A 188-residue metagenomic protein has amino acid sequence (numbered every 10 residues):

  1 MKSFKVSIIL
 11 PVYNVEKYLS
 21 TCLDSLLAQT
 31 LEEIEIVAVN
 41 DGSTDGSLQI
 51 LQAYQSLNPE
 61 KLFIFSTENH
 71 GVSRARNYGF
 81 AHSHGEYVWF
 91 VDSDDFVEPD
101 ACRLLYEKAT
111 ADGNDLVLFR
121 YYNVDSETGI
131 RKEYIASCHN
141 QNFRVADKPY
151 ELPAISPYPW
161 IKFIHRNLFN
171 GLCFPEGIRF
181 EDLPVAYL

Functional and structural regions predicted by a protein language model:
M1-L188: Nucleotide-sugar donor-binding/catalytic module of glycosyltransferases that assemble extracellular/cell-envelope
